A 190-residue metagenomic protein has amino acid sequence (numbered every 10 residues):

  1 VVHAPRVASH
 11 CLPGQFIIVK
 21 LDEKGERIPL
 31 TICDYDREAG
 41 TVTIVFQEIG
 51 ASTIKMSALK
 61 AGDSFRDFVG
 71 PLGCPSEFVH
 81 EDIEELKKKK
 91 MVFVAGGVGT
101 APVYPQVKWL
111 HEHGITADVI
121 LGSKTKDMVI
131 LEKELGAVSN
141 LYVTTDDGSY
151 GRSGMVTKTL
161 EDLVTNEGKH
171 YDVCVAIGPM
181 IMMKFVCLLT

Functional and structural regions predicted by a protein language model:
V1-D63: Ferredoxin-reductase
I54-T190: FNR/FR-type flavoprotein reductase catalytic core
